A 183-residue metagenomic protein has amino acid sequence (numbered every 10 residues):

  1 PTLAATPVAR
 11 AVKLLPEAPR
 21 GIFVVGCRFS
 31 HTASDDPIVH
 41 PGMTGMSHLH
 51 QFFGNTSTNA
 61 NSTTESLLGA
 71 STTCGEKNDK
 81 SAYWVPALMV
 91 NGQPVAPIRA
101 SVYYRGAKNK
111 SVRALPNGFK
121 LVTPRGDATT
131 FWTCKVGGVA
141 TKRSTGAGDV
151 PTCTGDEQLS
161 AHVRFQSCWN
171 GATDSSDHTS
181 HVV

Functional and structural regions predicted by a protein language model:
P1-S47, Q51-V163, N170-V183: Primary mode marks residue(s) on the alpha4-beta5-alpha5 output face of response regulator receiver
